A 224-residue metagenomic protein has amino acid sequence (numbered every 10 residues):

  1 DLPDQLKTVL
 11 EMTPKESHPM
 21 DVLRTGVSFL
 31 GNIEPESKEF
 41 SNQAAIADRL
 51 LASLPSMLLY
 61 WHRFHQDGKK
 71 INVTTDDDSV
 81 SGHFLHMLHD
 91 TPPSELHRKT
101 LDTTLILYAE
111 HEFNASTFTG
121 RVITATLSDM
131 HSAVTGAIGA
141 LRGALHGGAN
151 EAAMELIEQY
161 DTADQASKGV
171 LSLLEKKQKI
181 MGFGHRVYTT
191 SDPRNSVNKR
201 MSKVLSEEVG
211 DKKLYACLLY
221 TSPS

Functional and structural regions predicted by a protein language model:
D1-L30: Glycine-rich, N-terminal phosphate-binding loop and its surrounding beta-alpha-beta segment
S17, Q165-K199: A structural-propensity feature for long, helix-poor, extended segments
M20-E112, V122: Glycine-rich, mobile lid/loop segments that gate access to catalytic sites or pores
D67-I71, L96-H97, F113-F118, G148 (+3 more regions): Flexible, glycine/charged-enriched surface loops at secondary-structure junctions
L127-M154, I180-T189: Conserved phosphate/anionic-ligand binding catalytic regions in large, soluble enzymes, centered on
Q159-D164: Cytochrome P450
T189-K199, K203-A216: Extended C-terminal subregions enriched in glycine
Y220-S224: Conserved small/polar residues in nucleotide/adenosyl-binding loops
